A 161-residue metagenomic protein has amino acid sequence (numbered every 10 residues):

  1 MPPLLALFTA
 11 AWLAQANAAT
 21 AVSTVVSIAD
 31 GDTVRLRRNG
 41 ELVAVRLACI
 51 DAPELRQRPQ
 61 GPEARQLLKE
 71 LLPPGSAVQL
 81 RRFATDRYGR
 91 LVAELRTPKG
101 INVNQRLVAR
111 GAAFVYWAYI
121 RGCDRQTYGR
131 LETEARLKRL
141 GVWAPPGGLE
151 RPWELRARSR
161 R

Functional and structural regions predicted by a protein language model:
P2-F8, W12-R161: Small beta-barrel nucleic-acid-binding modules, primarily SNase/OB-fold domains and secondarily Tudor-like barrels
